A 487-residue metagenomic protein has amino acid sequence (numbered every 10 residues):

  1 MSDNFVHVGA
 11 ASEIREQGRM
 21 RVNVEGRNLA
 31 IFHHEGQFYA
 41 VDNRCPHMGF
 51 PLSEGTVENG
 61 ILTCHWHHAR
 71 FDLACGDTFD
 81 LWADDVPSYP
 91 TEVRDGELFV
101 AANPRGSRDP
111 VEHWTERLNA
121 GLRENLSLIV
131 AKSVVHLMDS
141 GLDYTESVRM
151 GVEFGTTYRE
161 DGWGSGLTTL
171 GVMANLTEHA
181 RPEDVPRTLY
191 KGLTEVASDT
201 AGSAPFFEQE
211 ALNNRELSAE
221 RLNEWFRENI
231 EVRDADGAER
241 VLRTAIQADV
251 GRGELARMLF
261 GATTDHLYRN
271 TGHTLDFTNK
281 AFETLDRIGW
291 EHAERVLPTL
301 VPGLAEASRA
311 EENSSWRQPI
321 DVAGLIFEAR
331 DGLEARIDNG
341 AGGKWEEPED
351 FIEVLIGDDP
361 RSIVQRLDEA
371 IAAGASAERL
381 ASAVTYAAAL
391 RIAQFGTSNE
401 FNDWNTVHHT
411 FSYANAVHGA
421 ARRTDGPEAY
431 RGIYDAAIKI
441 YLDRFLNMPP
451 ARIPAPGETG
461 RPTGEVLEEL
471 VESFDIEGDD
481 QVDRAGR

Functional and structural regions predicted by a protein language model:
M1-D3: Basic/polar N-terminal segments that are highly enriched at the extreme N-terminus, encompassing both cleavable
F5, E13-E112: Rieske [2Fe-2S] iron-sulfur-binding domain
V8: Hydrophobic residues at beta-strand termini and immediately following loops that shape nucleotide-binding pockets
S88, G96, V100-R487: Mature, well-folded catalytic/scaffold domains that follow N-terminal targeting or propeptide regions
